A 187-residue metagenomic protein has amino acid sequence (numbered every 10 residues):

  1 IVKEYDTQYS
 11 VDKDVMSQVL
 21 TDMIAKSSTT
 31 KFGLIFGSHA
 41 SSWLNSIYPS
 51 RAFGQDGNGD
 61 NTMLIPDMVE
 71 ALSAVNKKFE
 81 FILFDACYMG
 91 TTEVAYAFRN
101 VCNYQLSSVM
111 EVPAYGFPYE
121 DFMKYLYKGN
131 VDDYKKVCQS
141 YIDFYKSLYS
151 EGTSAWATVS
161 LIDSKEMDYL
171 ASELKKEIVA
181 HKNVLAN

Functional and structural regions predicted by a protein language model:
I1-A25: Functional beta-strand-loop-alpha-helix junction segments that form "active/interaction loops" within catalytic
D14, T21, A25-S28, A40-S42 (+1 more regions): Terminal, contiguous helix-loop blocks that mediate binding/assembly
I35-G37: Short beta-strand segments
